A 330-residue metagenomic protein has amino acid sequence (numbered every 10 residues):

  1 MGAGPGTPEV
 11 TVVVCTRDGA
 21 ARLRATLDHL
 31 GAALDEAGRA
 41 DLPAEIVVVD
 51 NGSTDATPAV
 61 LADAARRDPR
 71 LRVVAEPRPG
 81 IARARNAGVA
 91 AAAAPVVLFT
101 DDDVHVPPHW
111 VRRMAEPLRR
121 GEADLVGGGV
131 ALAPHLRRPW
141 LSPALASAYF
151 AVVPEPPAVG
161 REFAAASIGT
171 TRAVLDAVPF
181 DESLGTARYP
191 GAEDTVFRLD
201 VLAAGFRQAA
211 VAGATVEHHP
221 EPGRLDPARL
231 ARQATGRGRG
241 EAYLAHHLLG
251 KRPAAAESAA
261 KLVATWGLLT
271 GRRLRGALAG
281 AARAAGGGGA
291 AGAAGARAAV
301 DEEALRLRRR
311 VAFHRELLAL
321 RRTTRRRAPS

Functional and structural regions predicted by a protein language model:
G19-D35: Short, well-formed alpha-helical segments that are part of the catalytic scaffolds of diverse glycosyltransferases
H29, D50-A59, V104: A conserved acidic beta->alpha catalytic loop
V97: Short aromatic/hydrophobic "clamp" motif used to bind/position activated sugar donors
H109-W140: Conserved donor NDP-sugar-binding/catalytic core segment of glycosyltransferases
G128-G129, P143-R161: Short, flexible, basic/aromatic active-site loop/helix in glycosyltransferases
V152-T170, Y189-P190: A recurrent flexible, glycine/aromatic-enriched loop bordering the glycosyltransferase active site that acts as
T186-L199: Acidic donor-binding loop at a coil-to-helix junction in glycosyltransferase catalytic cores that engages
R232-G236, G250-S330: Non-catalytic, C-terminal membrane-associated alpha-helical segments of glycosyltransferases
